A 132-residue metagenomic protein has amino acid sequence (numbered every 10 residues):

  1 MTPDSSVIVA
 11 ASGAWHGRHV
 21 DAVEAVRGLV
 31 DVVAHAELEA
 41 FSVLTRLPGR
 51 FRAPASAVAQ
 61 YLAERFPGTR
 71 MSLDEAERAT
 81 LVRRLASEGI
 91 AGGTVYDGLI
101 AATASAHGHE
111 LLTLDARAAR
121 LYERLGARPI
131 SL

Functional and structural regions predicted by a protein language model:
M1-A34, L47-A57: Short, well-structured N-terminal submotif of metal-dependent ribonuclease cores
P3-D4, V32-A34, G92-T94, D115 (+1 more regions): Histidine- and aromatic-rich ligand-binding microenvironments
I8, A118-A119: A generic structural signal for short hydrophobic patches within well-formed alpha-helices
V26, F66, H107, L125-G126: Short, structured coil segments at secondary-structure junctions
F41-S87: Active-site-proximal, substrate-binding regions of enzyme catalytic domains and RNA-binding/basic surfaces
G68-R117: Active-site neighborhoods of divalent-metal-dependent phosphate/nucleic-acid chemistry enzymes
A119-L125: Short loop/helix-cap segments at secondary-structure boundaries that form the rim of catalytic
